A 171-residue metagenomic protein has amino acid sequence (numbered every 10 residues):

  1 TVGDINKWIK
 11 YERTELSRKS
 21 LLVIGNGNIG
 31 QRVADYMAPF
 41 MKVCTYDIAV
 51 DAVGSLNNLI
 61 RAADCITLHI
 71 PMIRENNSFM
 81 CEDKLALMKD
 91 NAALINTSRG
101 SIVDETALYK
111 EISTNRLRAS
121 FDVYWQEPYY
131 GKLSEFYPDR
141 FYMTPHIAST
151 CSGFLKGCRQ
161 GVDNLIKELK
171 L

Functional and structural regions predicted by a protein language model:
T1-S20: Phosphate-binding beta-alpha-beta segment of Rossmann-like dinucleotide-binding domains, i.e., the NAD(P)
E15, N58-L59, K84, E135: Structural alpha-helical scaffold elements that stabilize or flank donor/cofactor-binding regions in carbohydrate
I29: Hydrophobic/small residue at the entry helix of a nucleotide-binding pocket
Y36-M37, M88: Aromatic pocket-lining residues of Rossmann-like dinucleotide-binding sites
P39-G54, Q126: NAD(P)-binding Rossmann-fold cofactor-contacting core
N58-F79, L87, A93-N96: Rossmann-like NAD(P)-binding element
N91-A93, T97-L171: Rossmann-like dinucleotide-binding domain for NAD(H)/NADP(H)
